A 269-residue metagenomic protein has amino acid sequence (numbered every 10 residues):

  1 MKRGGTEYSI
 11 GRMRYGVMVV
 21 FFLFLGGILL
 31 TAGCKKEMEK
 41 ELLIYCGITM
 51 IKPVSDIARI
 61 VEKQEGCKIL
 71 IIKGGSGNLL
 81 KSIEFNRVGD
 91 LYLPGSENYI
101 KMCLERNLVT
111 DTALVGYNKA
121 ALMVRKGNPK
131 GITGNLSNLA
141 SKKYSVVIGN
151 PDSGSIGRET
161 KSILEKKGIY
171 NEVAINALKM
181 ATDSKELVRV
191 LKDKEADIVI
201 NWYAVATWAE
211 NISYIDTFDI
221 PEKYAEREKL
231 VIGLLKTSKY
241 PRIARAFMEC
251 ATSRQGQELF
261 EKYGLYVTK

Functional and structural regions predicted by a protein language model:
M1-K2, L30: Short intrinsically disordered, low-complexity coil segments enriched in acidic
R3-V20: Bacterial N-terminal signal peptides that target proteins for export
R14, V20-F21, G33, G66: The N-terminal extracellular segments of secreted preproproteins, especially immediately downstream of signal
M18-I28: Bacterial N-terminal signal peptides
L29, C34-Q64, K68-I72, G77-R87 (+3 more regions): Exported/periplasmic ABC-transporter solute-binding proteins
